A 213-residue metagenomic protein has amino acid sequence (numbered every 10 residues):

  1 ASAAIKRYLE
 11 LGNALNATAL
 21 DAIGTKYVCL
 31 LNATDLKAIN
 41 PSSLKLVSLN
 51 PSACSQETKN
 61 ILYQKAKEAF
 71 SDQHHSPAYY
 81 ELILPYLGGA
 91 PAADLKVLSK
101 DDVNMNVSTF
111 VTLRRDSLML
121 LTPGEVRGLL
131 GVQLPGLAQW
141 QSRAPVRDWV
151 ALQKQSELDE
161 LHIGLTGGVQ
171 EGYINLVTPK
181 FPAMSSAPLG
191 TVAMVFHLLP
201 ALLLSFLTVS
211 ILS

Functional and structural regions predicted by a protein language model:
A1-S213: General marker for long, soluble alpha-helical cores
